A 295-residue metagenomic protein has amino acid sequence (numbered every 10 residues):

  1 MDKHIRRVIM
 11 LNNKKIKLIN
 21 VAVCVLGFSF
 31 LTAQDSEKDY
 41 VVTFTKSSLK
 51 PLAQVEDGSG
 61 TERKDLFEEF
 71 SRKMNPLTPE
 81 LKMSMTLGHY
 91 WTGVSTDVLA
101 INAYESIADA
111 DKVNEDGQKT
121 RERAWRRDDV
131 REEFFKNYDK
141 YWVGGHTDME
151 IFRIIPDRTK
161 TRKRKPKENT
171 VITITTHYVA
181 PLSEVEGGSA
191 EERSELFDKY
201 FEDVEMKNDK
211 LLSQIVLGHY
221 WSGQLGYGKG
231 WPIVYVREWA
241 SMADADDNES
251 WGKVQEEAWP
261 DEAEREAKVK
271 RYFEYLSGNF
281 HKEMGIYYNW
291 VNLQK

Functional and structural regions predicted by a protein language model:
I5-V21: Bacterial N-terminal signal peptides that target proteins for export
I9-L11, S29-A33: Cleavable N-terminal export/targeting peptides
N20-S29: Bacterial N-terminal signal peptides
A33-D128, E132-P260, A267-K295: Short S/T/G/P-rich N-terminal loop/turn motif that feeds into the first structured element of a domain
